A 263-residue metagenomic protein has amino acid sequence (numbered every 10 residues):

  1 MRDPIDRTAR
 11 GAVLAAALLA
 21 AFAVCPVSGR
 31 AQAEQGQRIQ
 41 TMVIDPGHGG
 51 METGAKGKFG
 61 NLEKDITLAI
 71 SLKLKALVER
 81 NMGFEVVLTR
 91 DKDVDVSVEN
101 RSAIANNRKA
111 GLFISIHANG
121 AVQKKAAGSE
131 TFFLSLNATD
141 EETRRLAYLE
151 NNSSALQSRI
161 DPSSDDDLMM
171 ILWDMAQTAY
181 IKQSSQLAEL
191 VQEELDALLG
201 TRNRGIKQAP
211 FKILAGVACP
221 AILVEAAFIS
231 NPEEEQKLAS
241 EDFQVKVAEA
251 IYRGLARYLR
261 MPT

Functional and structural regions predicted by a protein language model:
M1-R7: N-terminal secretory signal peptides that target proteins for export/translocation
R7-R10, K64, K75, R90 (+3 more regions): Basic side chains
A12-C25: Bacterial N-terminal signal peptides
F22-E34: A short, compositionally biased domain-edge/stem linker segment
A31-L168, Q177-E193: Catalytic-core regions of hydrolytic enzymes
L172-T263: Active-site-adjacent mobile loop/cap segments within catalytic or ligand-binding domains
